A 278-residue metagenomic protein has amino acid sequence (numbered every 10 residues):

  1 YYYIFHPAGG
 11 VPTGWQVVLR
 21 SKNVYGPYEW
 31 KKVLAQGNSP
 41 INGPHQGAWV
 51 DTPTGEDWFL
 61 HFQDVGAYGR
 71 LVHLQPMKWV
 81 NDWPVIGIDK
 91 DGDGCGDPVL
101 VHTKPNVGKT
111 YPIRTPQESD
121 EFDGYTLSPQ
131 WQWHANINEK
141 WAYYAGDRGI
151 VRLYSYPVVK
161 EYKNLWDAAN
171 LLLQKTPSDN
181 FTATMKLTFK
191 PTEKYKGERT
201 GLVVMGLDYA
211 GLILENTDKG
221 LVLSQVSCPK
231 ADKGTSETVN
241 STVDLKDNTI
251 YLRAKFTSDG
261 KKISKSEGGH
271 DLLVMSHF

Functional and structural regions predicted by a protein language model:
Y1-F278: Carbohydrate-active catalytic/glycan-binding domains of CAZyme proteins, especially the secreted or lumenal ectodomains
